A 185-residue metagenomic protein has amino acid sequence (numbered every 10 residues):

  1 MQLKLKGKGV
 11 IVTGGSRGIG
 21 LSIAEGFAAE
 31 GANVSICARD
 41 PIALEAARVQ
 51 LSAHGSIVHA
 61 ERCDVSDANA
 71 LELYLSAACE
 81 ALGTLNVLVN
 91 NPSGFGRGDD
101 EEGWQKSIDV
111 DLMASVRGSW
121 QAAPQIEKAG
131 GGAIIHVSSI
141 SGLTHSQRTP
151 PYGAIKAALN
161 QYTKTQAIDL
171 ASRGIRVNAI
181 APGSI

Functional and structural regions predicted by a protein language model:
G9, S16-G18: Conserved glycine-rich cofactor-binding loop
P41-I42, R62-Y74: The beta1-alpha1 cofactor-binding region of Rossmann-like NAD(H)/NADP(H)-dependent oxidoreductases
F95-I108: Substrate-binding pocket helix/loop in short-chain dehydrogenase/reductase
W104, H145-G153, T165: Active-site loop-to-helix junction immediately N-terminal to the catalytic Tyr of the SDR YXXXK motif in Rossmann-fold
S119, I155, T163: Active-site helix of classical SDR
P124, I168-D169: Alpha-helical segment proximal to the catalytic Tyr-Lys
S139: Residue(s) in the substrate-gating loop at a strand-loop-helix junction that position the organic substrate next
